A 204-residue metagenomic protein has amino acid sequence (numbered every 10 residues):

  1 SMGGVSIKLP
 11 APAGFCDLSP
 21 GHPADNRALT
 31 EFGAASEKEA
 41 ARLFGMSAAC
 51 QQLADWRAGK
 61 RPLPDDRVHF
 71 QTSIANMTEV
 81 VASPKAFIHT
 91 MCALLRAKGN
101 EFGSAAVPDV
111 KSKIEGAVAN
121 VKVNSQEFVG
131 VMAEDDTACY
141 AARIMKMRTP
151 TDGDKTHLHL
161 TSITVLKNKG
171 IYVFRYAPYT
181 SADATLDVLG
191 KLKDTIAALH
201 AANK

Functional and structural regions predicted by a protein language model:
S1-G14: Short N-terminal segments immediately surrounding and downstream of signal-peptide cleavage
V5, S73-A82, A177-L186: Second-shell loop/turn segments in exported
A11, S83-F87, M91, V188-T195: Stable alpha-helical elements in mature extracytoplasmic
A13-R27: Primarily extracytoplasmic ectodomains and periplasmic/lumenal surface modules that are beta-strand-rich
C16, K146-D152, P178-S181: Solvent-exposed loop/turn segments at secondary-structure junctions within structured extracellular/periplasmic domains
T30-P150: Conserved polar/disulfide-associated segments of primarily extracytoplasmic proteins
K155-L166: Short, surface-exposed beta-strand/loop micro-motifs that present aromatic residues
N168-K204: Surface-exposed amphipathic alpha-helical segments
